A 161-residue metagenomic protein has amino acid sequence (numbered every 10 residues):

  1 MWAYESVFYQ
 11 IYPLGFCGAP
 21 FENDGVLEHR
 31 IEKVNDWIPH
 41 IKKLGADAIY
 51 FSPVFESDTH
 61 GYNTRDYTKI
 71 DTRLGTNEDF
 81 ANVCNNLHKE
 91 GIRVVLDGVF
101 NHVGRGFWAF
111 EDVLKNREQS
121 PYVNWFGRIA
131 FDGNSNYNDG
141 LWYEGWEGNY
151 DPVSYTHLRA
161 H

Functional and structural regions predicted by a protein language model:
M1-Y155: Acidic/aromatic-lined carbohydrate-recognition and catalytic surfaces of CAZymes acting on diverse glycans
T156-H161: Conserved small/polar residues in nucleotide/adenosyl-binding loops
